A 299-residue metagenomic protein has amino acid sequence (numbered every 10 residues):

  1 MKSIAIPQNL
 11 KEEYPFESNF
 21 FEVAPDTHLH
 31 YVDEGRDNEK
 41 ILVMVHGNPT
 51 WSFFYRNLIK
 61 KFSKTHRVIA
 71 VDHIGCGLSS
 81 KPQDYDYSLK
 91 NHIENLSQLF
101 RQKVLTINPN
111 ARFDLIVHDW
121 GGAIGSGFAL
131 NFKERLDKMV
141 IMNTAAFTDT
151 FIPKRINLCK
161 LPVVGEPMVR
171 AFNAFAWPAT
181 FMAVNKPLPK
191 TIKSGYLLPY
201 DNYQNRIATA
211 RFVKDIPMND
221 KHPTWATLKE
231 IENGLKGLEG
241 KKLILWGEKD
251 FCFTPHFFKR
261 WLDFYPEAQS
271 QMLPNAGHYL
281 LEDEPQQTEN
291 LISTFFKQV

Functional and structural regions predicted by a protein language model:
K2-S18, T27-L29, F54, I69 (+4 more regions): Flexible "cap/lid" subdomain of the alpha/beta-hydrolase fold that forms the substrate-access gate
V23, Y31-D33: Conserved hydrophobic "DFG−1" position in protein kinase catalytic cores
P25-H28, E39: Short acidic/polar mixed-charge low-complexity motifs
E34, L273-N275: Conserved beta-strand termini and adjacent loop/short-helix elements that scaffold enzyme active sites in alpha/beta
E34-L78: Conserved HGGG/HGGXW glycine-rich cap/lid loop of the alpha/beta-hydrolase fold
A276-P285, E289: Catalytic histidine-centered segment of alpha/beta-hydrolase-like enzymes
L291-V299: C-terminal alpha-helix
